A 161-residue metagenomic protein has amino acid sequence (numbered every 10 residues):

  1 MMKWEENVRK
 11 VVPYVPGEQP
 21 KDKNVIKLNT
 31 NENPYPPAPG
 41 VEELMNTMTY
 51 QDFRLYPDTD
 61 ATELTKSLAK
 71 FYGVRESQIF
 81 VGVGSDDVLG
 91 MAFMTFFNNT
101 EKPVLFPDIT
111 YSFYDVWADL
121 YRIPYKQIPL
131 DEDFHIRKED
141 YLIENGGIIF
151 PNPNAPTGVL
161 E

Functional and structural regions predicted by a protein language model:
M1-L55, E144: N-terminal "arm"/small-domain region of PLP-dependent enzymes with the aminotransferase-like
F53-E161: Conserved core of the PLP fold type I
